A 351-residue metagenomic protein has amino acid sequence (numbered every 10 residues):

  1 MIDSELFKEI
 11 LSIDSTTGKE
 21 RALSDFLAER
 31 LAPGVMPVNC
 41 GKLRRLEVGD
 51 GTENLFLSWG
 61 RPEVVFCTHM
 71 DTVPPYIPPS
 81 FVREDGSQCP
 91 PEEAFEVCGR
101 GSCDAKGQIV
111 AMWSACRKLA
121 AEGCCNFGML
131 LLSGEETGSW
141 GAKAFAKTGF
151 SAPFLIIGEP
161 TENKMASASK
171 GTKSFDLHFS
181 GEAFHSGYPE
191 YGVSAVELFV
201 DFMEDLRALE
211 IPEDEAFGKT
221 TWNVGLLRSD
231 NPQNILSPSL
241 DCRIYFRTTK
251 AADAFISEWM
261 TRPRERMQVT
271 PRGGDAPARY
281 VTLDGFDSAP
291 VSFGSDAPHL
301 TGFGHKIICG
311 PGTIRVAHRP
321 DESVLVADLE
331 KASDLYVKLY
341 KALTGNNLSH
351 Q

Functional and structural regions predicted by a protein language model:
M1-G101, I308: Acidic/His- and Gly-rich active-site-bordering loop/insert found across diverse amide/peptide-bond hydrolases
I2-D3, A32-P33, K42, S58-V64 (+5 more regions): Short glycine/proline-enriched coil/turn segments at helix->beta-strand junctions
S15, P160, S167, K173-Q351: Metal-dependent amide/peptide-bond hydrolase catalytic core, centered on the "pita-bread" metallohydrolase fold
D50-T52, S139, F293-G294: Structural motif corresponding to alpha-helix initiation and N-cap regions
Q88-F95, A115-L130, L206-E215, R319 (+1 more regions): Phosphate-handling active-site elements
F95-V110, E135-E136, V193-V196, S323-V326 (+1 more regions): Short, conserved micro-motifs enriched in small and acidic residues
K106-S174, D214-E215: Acidic/histidine-rich catalytic neighborhood of metal-dependent amide-processing enzymes
